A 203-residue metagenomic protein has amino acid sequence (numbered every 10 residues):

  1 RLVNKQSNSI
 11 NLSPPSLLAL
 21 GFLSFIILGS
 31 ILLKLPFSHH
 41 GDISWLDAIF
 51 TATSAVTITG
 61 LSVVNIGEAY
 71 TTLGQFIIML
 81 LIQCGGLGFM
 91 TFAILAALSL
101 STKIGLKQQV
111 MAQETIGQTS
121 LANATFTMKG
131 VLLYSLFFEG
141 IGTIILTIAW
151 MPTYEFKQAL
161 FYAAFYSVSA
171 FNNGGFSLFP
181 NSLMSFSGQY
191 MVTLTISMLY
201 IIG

Functional and structural regions predicted by a protein language model:
R1-G203: Membrane-proximal intracellular helices of multi-pass ion channels
